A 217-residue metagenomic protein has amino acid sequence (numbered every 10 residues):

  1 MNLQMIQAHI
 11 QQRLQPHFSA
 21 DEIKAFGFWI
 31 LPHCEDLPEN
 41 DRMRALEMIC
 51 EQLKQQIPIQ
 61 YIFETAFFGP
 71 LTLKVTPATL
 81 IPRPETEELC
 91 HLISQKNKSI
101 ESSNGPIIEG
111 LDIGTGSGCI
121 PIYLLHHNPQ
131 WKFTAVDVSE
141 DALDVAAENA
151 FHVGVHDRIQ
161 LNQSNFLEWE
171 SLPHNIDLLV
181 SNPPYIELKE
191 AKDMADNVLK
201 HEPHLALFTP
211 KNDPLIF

Functional and structural regions predicted by a protein language model:
M1-K24: Non-catalytic nucleic-acid substrate-recognition regions in nucleic-acid-modifying enzymes
N2, I6, D41, K54 (+1 more regions): Soluble or luminal CAZymes and related metallo-dependent hydrolases
P16-S19, P129, V155, P203: Proline-centered flexible-loop/turn and helix-kink motifs
A25-K96: Conserved AdoMet
P58, P82, P183-P184, P203: Proline-centered helix-kink/hinge sites
E88-D193: Conserved SAM/SAH cofactor-binding pocket of Class I
P184-I216: Mobile active-site "lid"/loop adjacent to the S-adenosyl-L-methionine
